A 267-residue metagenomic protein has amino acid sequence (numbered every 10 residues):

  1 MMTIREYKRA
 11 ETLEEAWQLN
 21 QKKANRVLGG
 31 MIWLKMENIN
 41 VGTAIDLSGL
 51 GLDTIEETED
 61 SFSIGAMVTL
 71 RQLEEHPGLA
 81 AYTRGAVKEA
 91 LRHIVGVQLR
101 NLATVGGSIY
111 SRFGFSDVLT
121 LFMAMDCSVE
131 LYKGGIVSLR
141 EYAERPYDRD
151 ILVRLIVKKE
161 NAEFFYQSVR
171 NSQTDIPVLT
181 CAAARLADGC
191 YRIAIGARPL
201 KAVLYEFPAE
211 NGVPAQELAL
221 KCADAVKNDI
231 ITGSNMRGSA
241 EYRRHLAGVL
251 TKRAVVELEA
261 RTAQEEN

Functional and structural regions predicted by a protein language model:
M1-N267: C-terminal structural segment of proteins
